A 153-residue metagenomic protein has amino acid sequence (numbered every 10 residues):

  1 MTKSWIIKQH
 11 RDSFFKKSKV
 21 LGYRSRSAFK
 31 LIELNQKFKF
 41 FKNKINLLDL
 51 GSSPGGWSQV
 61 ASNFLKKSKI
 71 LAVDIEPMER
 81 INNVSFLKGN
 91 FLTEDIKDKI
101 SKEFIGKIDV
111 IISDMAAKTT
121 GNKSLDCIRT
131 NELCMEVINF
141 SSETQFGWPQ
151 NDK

Functional and structural regions predicted by a protein language model:
M1-N43: Class I SAM-dependent methyltransferase Rossmann-like catalytic core, especially the SAM/SAH-binding loop
F41, F64-L65, F104, T144-G147: A generic alpha-to-beta junction signature in SAM-dependent methyltransferases
N43-S53: Conserved class I S-adenosyl-L-methionine
P54-K66: Conserved SAM-binding loop of SAM-dependent methyltransferases across substrates and taxa, primarily the Class I
A61, I100, V137-S141: Class I S-adenosylmethionine-dependent transferase superfamily signal
S68-L71: Short beta-strand element of Class I
I75-T120: S-adenosyl-L-methionine
G106-W148: Mobile active-site "lid"/loop adjacent to the S-adenosyl-L-methionine
